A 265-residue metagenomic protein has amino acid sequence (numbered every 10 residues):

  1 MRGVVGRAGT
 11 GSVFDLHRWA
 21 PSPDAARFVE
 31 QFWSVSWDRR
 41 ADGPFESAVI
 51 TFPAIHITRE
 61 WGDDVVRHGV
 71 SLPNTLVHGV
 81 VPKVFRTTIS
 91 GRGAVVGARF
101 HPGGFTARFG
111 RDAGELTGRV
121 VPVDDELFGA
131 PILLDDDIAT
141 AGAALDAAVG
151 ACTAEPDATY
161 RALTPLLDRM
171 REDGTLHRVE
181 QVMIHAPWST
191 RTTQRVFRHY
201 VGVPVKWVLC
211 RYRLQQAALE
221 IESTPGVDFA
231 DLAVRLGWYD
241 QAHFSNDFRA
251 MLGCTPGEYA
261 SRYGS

Functional and structural regions predicted by a protein language model:
M1-T190, V203-V205, L219-T224, D228-Y239 (+1 more regions): Alpha-helical bundle regulatory/interaction domains
F197, L209, F248-R249, A260: DNA major-groove recognition helix of helix-turn-helix
Y200: Basic, nucleic-acid-binding surfaces and adjacent catalytic neighborhoods in DNA/RNA-processing proteins
